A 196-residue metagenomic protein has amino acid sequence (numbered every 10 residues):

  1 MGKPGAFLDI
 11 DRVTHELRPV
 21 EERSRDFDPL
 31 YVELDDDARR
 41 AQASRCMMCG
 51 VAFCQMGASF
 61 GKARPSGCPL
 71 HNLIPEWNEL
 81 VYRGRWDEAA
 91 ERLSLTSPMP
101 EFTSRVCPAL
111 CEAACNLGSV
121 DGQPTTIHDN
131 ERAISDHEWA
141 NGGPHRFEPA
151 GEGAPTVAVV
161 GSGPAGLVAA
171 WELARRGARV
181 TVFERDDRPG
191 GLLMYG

Functional and structural regions predicted by a protein language model:
M1-T156: Ferredoxin-type iron-sulfur electron-transfer modules and their immediate structural context
R39, V160, F183-R185: Short hydrophobic core segments
P98, G163-A165, R188: Residue-level detector of alpha-helix initiation sites
P108-L110, L192-Y195: Short beta-strands and strand-loop turn motifs
G118, N130, S162-G163, R185-D186: Fold-independent oxyanion-binding glycine-rich loops and adjacent beta-strand/coil segments at enzyme active sites
P155-T181: N-terminal Rossmann-like FAD-binding beta1-loop-alpha1 element of flavoenzymes
L173, Y195-G196: Short, glycine/charged-enriched secondary-structure capping and boundary segments
A178-M194: Glycine-rich FAD pyrophosphate-binding loop
